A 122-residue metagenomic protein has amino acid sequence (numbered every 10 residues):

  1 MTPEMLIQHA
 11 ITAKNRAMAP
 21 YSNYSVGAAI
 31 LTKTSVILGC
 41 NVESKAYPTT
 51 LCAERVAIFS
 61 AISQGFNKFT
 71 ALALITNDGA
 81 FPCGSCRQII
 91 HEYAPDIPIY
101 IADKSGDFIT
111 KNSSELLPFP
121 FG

Functional and structural regions predicted by a protein language model:
M1: Active-site-proximal helix-loop elements at catalytic-domain edges
E4-A19: Short, basic/aromatic recognition patches
Y21-N23, F66-N67: Short helix-terminating capping/connector loops at secondary-structure junctions
N23-T32: Short beta-strand scaffold segments in enzyme catalytic cores
L31-K33, N41-V42: Histidine- and/or cysteine-centered catalytic micro-motif in compact active-site loops
L38-G122: Zn2+-dependent cytidine deaminase-like catalytic core
